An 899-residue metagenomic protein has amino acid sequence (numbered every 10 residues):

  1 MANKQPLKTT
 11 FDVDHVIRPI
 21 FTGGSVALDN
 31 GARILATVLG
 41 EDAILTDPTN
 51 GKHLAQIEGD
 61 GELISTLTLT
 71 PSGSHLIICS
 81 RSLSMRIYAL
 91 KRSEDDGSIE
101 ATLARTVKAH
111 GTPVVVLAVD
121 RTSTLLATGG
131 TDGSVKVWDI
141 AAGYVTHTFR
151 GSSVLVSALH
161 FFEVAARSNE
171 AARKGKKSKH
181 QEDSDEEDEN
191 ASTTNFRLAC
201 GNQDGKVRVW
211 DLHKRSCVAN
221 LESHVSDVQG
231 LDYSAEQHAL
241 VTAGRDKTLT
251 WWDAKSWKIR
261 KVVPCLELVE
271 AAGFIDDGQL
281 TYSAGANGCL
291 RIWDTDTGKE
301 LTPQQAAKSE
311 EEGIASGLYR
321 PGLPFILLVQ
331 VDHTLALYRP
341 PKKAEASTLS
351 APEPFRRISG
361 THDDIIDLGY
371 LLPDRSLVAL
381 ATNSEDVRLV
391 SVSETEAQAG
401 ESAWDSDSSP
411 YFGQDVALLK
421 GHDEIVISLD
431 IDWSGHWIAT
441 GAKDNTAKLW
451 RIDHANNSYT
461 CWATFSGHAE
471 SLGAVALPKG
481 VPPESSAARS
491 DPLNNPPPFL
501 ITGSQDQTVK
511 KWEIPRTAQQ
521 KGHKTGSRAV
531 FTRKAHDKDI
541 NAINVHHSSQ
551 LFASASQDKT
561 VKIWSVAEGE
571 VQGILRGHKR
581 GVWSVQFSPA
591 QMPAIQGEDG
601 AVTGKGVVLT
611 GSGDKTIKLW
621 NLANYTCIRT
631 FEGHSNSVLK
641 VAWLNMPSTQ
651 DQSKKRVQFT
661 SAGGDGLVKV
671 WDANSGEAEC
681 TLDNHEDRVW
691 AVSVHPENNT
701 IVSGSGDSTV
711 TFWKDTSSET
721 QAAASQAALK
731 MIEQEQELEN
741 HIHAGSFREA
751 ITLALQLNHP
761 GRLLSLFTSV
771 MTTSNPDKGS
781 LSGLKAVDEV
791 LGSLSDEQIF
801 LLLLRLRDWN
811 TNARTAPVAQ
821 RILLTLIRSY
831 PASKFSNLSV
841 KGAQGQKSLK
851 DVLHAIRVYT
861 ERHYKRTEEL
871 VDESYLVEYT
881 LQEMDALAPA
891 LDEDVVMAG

Functional and structural regions predicted by a protein language model:
M1-A55, T66, H75-I87, K91-G97 (+15 more regions): Intrinsically disordered, low-complexity acidic/Ser/Thr/Pro-rich linker and tail segments in large eukaryotic scaffolds
H15-T22, E58-I64, V107-V114, F149-V156 (+14 more regions): WD40/WD-repeat beta-propeller blade N-cap
S25-A32, L67-G73, G111, V116-T124 (+21 more regions): Loop/turn segments within WD40 beta-propeller blades
V38-G40, C79-S82, T128-D132, C200-D204 (+14 more regions): Conserved strand-to-loop turn within each blade of WD40 beta-propeller repeats
A43-D47, M85-L90, V135-D139, V207-D211 (+13 more regions): WD40-repeat beta-propellers
K52-A55, D96, T102-R105, Y144-H147 (+14 more regions): A structural motif specific to WD40 beta-propellers
W690-Q721: Blade-level signature of beta-propeller repeat domains, shared across WD40, Kelch, NHL, RCC1 and BNR/Asp-box propellers
G779-G899: Extended acidic/polar alpha-helical scaffold segments
